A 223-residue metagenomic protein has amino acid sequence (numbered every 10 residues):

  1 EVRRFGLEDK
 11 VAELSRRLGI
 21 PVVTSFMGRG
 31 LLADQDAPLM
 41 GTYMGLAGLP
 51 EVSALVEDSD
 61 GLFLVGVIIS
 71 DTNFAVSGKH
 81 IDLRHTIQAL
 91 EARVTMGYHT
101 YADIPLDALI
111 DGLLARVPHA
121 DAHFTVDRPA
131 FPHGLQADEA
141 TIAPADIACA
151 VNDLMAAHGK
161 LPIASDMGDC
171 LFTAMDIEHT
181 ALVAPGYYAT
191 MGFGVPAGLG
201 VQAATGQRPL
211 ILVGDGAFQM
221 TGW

Functional and structural regions predicted by a protein language model:
V2, M27-L31, V67-S70, A92-R93 (+3 more regions): Acidic, glycine-rich active-site loops and adjacent beta-strand->loop/helix elements that engage anionic groups
V2-E8, E13-S15: Glycine-rich phosphate/diphosphate-binding loop of Rossmann-like nucleotide-binding domains
R4-L7, S70-A75, F193-V195, A217-W223: Short glycine/serine/threonine-rich phosphate/pyrophosphate-binding segments that cradle anionic phosphate groups
V23-S25, L64-V65, Q88-A89, P162-M167 (+2 more regions): General beta-strand structural signal in soluble alpha/beta enzymes
G28-D127: Glycine-rich, acidic loop regions that bind phosphate or pyrophosphate groups
A54-G66, Q207-M220: A short, small-residue-rich loop immediately preceding and capping a beta-strand
V126-G206: Active-site diphosphate/adenylate-binding microenvironment
